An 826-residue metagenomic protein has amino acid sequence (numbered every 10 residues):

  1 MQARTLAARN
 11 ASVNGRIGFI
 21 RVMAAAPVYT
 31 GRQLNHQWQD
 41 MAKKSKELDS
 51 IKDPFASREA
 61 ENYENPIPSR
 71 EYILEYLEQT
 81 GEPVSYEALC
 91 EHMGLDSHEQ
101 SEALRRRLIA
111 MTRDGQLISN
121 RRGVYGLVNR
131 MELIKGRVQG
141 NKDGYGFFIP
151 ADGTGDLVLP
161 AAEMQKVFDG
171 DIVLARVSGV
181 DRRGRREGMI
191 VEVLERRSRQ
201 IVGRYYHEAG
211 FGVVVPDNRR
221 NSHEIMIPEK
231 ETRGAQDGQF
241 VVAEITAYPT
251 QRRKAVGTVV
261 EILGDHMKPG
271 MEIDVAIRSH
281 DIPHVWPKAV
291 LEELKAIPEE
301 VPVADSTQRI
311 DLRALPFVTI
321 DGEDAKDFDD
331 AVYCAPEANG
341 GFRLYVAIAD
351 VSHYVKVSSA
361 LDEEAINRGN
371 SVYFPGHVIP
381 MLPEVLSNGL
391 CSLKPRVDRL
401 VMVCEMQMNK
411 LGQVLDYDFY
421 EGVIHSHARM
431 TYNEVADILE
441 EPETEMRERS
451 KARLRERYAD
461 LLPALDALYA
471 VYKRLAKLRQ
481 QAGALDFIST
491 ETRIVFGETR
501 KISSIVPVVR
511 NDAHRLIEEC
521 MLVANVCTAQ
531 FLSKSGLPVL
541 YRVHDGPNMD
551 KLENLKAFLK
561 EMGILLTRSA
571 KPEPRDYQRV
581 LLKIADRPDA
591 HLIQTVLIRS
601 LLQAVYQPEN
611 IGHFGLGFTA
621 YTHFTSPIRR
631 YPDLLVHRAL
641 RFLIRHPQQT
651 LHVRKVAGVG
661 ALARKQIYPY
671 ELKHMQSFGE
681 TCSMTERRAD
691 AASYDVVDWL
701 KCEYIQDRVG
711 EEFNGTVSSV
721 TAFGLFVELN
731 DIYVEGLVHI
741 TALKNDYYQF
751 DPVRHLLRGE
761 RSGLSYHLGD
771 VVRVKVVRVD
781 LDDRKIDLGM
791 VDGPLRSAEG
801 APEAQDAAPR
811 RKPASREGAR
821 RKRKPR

Functional and structural regions predicted by a protein language model:
A11-G15, T30: Short hydrophobic alpha-helical segments enriched in small aliphatic residues
L34-I67, K655-P669, D751-L756, D792-R826: Acidic, low-complexity intrinsically disordered tails
L34-Y345, S352-V397, R429, A436 (+3 more regions): Charge-lined substrate channels and their catalytic hotspots, especially those that engage the 3′ end of RNA
E91, V242, Y248, V275-I282 (+4 more regions): Electropositive polyanion-binding surfaces
F147-A151, V158, V213-N218, F726-D731 (+2 more regions): Short, acidic/hydrophobic/Gly-rich beta-strand patch recurrent on exposed beta strands that often constitutes part
G155-P160, N221-I227, V734-F750, S797-G800: A short macromolecule-binding patch
D171, H739-D782, I786, P802-P813: Intrinsically disordered, low-complexity linker and terminal regions at domain boundaries
